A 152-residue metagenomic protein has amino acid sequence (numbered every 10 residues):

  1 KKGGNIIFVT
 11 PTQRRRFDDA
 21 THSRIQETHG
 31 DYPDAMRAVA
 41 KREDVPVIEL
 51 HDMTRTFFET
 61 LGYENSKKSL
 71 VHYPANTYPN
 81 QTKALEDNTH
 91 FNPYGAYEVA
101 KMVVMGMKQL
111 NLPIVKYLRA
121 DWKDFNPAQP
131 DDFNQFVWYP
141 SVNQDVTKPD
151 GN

Functional and structural regions predicted by a protein language model:
K1, D19-E27, A84-Y94: Second-shell loop/turn segments in exported
G4-T10, P46-E49, H90: Structural recognition of the beta-strand scaffold that forms the well-ordered cores of secreted hydrolase catalytic
N5, T12-F17, D52-F57, M105: Solvent-exposed loop/turn segments at secondary-structure junctions within structured extracellular/periplasmic domains
F8, D34, G106-L110: Long, non-globular segments of proteins
T12-D19, T77-Q81: Short, conserved helix/loop micro-motifs enriched in His/Cys and acidic residues
R14-M53: Substrate-gating cap/lid alpha-helix
I48, D52-N65: Short, solvent-exposed beta-strand-terminating loops
Y63-N152: Conserved catalytic region of serine esterases and O-acyltransferases that act on ester linkages in lipids
